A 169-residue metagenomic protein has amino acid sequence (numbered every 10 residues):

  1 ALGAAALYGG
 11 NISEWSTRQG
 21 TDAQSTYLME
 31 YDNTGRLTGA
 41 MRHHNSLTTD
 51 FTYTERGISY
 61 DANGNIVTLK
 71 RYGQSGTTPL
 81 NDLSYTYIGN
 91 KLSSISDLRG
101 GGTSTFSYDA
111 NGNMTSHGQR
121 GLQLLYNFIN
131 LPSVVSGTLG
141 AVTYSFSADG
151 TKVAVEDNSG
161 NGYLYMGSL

Functional and structural regions predicted by a protein language model:
A5-N45, Y108-T115, Y126: Long hydrophobic segments that form regular secondary structure
W15, L37-A40, L69, I95 (+3 more regions): Beta-strand-dense domains in secreted/periplasmic systems and polymorphic toxin scaffolds
Q19, H44, G73, L98-R99 (+3 more regions): A generic structural motif
D22-S25, T52-T54, P79-L80, G100-G102 (+2 more regions): Short, small/polar residue-rich loop motifs at catalytic or cofactor-binding pockets
L37-A40, N45-F51, P132-V135: Blade-edge beta-strand/turn elements of extracellular beta-propeller and related beta-sheet repeat scaffolds
D61-S93, L125-L169: Short secondary-structure transition motifs
L98-R99, S104-N111: C-terminal accessory/binding modules appended to enzymatic or scaffolding proteins
